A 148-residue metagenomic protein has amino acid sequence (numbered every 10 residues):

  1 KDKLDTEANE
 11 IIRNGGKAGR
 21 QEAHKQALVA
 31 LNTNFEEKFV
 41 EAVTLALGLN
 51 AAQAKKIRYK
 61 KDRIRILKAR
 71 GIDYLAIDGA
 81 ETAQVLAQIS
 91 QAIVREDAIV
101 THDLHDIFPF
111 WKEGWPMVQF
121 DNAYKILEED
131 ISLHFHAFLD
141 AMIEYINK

Functional and structural regions predicted by a protein language model:
K1-W111, P116-M117, A123-K148: Amphipathic alpha-helical interface elements
